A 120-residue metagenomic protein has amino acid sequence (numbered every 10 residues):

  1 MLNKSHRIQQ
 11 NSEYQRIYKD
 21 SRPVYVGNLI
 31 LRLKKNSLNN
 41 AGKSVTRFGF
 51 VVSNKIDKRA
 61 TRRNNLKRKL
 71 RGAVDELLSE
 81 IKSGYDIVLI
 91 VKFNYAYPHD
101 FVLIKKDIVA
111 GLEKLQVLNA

Functional and structural regions predicted by a protein language model:
M1-A120: Positively charged, solvent-exposed patches that mediate nucleic-acid binding
